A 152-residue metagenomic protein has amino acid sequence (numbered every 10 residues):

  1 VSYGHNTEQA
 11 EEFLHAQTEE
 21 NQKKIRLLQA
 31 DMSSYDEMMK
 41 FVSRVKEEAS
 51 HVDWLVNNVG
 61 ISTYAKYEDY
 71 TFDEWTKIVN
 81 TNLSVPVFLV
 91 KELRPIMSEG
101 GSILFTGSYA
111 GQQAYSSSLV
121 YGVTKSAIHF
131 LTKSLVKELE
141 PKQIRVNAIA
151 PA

Functional and structural regions predicted by a protein language model:
V1-A10: Conserved glycine-rich Rossmann-like NAD(P)H-binding loop of the short-chain dehydrogenase/reductase
N58-T63: Conserved NAD(P)H cofactor-binding loop of Rossmann-fold oxidoreductase domains
K66-Y67, E74-V79: Substrate-binding pocket helix/loop in short-chain dehydrogenase/reductase
E68, G100, Q113-L119, P141: Active-site loop immediately N-terminal to the catalytic Tyr-X3-Lys motif of short-chain dehydrogenase/reductase
V90, T124, T132: Active-site helix of classical SDR
P95, K137-P141: Alpha-helical segment proximal to the catalytic Tyr-Lys
S108: Residue(s) in the substrate-gating loop at a strand-loop-helix junction that position the organic substrate next
